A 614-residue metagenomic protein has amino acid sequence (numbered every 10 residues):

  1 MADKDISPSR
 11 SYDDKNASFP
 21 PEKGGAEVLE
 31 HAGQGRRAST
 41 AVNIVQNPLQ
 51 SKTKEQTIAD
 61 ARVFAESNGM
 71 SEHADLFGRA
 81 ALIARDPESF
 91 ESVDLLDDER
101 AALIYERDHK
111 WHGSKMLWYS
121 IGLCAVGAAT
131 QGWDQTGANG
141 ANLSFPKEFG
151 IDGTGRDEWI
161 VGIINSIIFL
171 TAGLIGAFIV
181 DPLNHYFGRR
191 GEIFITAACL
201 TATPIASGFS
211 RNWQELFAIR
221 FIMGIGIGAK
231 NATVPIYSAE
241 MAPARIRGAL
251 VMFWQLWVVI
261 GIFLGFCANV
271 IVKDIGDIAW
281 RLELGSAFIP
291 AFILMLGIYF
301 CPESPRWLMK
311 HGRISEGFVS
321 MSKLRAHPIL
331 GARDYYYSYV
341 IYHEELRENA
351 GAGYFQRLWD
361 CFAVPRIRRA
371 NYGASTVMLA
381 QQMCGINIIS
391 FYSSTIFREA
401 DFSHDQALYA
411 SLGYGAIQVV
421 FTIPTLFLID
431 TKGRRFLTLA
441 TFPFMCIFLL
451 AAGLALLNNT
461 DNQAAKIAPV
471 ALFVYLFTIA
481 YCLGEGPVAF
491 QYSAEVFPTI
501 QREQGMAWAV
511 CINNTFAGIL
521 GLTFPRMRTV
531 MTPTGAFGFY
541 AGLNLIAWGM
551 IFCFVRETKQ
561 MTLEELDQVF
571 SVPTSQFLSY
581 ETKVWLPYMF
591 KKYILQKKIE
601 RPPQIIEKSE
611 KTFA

Functional and structural regions predicted by a protein language model:
A2-S322, L346-A614: Alpha-helical transmembrane bundle of multi-pass membrane proteins
L324-D334, V340, R347: Short intracellular "coupling" helices and adjacent cytoplasmic loop segments at the cytosolic face of multi-pass
